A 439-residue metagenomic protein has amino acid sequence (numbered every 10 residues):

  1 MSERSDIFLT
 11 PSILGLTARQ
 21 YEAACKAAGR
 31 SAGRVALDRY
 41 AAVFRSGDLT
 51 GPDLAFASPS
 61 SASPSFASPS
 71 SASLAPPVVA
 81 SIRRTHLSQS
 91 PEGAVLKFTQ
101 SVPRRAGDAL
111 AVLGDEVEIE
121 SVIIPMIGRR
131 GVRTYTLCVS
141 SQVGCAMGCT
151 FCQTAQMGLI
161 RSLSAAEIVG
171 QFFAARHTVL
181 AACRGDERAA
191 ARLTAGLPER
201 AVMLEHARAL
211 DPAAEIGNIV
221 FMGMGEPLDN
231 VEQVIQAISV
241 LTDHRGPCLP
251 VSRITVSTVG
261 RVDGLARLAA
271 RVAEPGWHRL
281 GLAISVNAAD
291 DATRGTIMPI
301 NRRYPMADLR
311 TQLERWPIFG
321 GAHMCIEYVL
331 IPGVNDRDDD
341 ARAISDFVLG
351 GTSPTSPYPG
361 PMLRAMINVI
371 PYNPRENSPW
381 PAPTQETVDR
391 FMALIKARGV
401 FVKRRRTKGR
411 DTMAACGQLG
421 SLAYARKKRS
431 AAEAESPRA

Functional and structural regions predicted by a protein language model:
M1-I119, P125, R133, L180-A191 (+3 more regions): Auxiliary Fe-S-binding modules of radical SAM enzymes
S88-S90, S140-S141, S257, S285: Short linear Ser/Thr-Pro motifs
F98, S121, L137-V139, L282-I284: Short beta-strand motif preference
I123-I124, Q233: Residue-level structural signal for beta-strand termini and adjacent loop
P125-A181, G185, A195: Canonical Radical SAM [4Fe-4S] cluster-binding loop centered on the CxxxCxxC motif and its immediate flanking residues
F172, R192-L204: Surface-exposed acidic, glycine/proline-enriched linker/cap segments that occur as 15-30-residue helix-coil
L180-C183, R200-L394, R398: Conserved AdoMet/S-adenosylmethionine-binding subsite of the radical SAM
